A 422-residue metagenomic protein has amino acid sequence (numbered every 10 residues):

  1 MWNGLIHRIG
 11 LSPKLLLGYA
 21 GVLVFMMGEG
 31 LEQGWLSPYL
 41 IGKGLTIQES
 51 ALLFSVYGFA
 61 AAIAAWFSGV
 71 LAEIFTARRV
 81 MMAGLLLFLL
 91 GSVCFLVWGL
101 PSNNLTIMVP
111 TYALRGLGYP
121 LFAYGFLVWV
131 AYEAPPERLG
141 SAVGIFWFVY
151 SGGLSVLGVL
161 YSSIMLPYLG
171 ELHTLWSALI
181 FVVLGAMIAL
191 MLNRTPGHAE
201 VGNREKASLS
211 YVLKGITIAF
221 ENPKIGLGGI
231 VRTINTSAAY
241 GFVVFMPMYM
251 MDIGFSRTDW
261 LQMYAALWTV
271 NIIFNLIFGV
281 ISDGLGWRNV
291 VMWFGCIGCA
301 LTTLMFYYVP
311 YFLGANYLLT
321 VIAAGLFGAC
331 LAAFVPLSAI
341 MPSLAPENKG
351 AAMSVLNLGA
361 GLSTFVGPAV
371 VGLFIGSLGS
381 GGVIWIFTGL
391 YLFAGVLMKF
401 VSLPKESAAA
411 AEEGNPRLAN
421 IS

Functional and structural regions predicted by a protein language model:
M1-S12, T195-G228, R417-S422: Juxtamembrane intracellular "pre-TM" segments in multi-pass secondary transporters
P13-G58, L227, V231, T236-M250: Helix-loop boundary and gating motifs at the non-cytosolic
G58-W66, S155-V156, W268-I272, L276 (+1 more regions): Residue-level signature of mid-helix packing/kink "hotspots" within the transmembrane helices of 12-pass Major
A65-T76, N275-W287: Helix-to-loop junctions at the C-terminal end of transmembrane segments in multipass secondary transporters
I74-L85, G284-I297: Cytoplasmic membrane-interface "Motif A"-like loop-to-helix N-cap segments of 12-TM Major Facilitator Superfamily
L87-S102, I297-L313: C-terminal ends and interior cores of transmembrane alpha-helices in multi-pass membrane transporters/permeases
T111-V149: Cytoplasmic helix-loop-helix junction between adjacent transmembrane helices in 12-TM secondary transporters
N348-S377: A late C-terminal transmembrane helix in Major Facilitator Superfamily
